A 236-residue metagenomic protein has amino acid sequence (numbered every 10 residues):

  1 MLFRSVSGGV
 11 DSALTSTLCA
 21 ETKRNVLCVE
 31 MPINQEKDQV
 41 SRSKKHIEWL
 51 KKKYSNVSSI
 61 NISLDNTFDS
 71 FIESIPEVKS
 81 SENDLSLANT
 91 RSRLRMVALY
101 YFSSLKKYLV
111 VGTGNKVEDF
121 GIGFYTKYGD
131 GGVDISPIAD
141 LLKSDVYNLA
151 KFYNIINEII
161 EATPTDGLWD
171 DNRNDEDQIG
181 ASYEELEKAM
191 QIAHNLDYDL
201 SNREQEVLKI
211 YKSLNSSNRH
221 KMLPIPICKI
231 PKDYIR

Functional and structural regions predicted by a protein language model:
M1: Extracellular interaction modules
R4, T17-L18, R24-L27, N34-Q35 (+5 more regions): ATP/NTP-dependent adenylation/nucleotidyl-transfer catalytic domains that generate, transfer, or process NMP-activated
G9: Conserved G/P- and acidic residue-centered "switch" motifs that form tight phosphate/ATP-binding loops in soluble
S12: Catalytic nucleophile loop
S16, V40-S41: Conserved strand-to-helix beginnings and helix N-cap segments that scaffold or border functional pockets
R93: Catalytic-core regions of hydrolytic enzymes
M96-A98: A generic local structural motif
